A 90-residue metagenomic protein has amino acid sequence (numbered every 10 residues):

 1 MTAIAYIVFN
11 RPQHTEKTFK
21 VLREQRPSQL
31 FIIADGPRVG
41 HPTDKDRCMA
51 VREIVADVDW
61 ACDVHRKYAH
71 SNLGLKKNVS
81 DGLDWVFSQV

Functional and structural regions predicted by a protein language model:
M1-E24: N-proximal low-complexity "stem/linker" segments adjacent to membrane-targeting elements
I7, I33, H70: Short hydrophobic "strand-cap" motifs at the C-terminus of beta-strands
Q13, V39, L73: Flexible, glycine-rich phosphate/dinucleotide-binding loops and adjacent beta-alpha linkers at cofactor/substrate
L22-K67: Acidic donor-binding segment of Leloir-type glycosyltransferases
S71-K77: A short, glycine-/small-residue-rich helix N-cap motif at loop->alpha-helix starts within glycosyltransferase
S80-V90: Active-site nucleotide-sugar/metal-binding loop of Leloir-type enzymes
